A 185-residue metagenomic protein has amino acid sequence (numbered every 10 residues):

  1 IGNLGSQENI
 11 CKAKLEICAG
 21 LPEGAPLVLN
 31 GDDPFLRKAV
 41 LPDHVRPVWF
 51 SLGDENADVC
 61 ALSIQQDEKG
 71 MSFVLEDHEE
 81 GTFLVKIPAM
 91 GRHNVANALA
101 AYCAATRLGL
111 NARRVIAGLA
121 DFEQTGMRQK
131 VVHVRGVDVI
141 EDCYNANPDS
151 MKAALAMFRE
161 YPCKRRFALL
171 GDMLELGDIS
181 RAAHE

Functional and structural regions predicted by a protein language model:
I1-D138, C163-K164: Acidic, Mg2+-coordinating active-site environments of NTP-dependent enzymes
Q124-M127, C143-E185: Active-site beta-alpha connecting loops in nucleotide-dependent enzymes
